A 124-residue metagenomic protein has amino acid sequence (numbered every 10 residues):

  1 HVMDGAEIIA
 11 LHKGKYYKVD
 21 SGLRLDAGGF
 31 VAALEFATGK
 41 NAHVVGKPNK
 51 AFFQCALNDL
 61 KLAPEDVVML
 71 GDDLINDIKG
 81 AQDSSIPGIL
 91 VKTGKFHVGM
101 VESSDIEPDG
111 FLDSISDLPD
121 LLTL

Functional and structural regions predicted by a protein language model:
H1-L124: Asp-based, Mg2+/Mn2+-dependent phosphohydrolase catalytic module
